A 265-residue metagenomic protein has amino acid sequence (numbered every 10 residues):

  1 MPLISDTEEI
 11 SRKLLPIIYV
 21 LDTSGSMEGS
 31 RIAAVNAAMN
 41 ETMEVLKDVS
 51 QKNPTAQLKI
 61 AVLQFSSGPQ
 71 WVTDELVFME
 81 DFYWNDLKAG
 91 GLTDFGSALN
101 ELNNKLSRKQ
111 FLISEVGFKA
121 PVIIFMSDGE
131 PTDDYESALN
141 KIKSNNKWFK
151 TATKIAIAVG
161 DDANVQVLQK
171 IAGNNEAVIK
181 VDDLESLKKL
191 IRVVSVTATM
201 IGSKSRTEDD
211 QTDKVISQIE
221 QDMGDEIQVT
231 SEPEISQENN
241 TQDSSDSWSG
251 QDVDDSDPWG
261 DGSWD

Functional and structural regions predicted by a protein language model:
M1-I18, T23-A33, R108-E115: Acidic, polar low-complexity linker/tail segments
L14, G25-Q57: …and closely analogous acidic/polar surface helices at protein-protein or active-site interfaces in A-domain-like
L21-S24, V35, V62, L102 (+1 more regions): DG-centered beta-turn motif at the end of beta-strands
Q51, K143-A152: Arginine/glycine-rich "motif VI" loop of SF2 helicases in the C-terminal RecA-like domain
T55-D86, V165-I171: Short beta-strand-loop
Q70, F82-K119, T132-D134, T153-Q166 (+1 more regions): Von Willebrand factor
Y83, A156, D161-E220: Von Willebrand factor A/integrin I-like adhesion domains
N140, L184, G202-D265: Extended acidic, low-complexity intrinsically disordered regions
